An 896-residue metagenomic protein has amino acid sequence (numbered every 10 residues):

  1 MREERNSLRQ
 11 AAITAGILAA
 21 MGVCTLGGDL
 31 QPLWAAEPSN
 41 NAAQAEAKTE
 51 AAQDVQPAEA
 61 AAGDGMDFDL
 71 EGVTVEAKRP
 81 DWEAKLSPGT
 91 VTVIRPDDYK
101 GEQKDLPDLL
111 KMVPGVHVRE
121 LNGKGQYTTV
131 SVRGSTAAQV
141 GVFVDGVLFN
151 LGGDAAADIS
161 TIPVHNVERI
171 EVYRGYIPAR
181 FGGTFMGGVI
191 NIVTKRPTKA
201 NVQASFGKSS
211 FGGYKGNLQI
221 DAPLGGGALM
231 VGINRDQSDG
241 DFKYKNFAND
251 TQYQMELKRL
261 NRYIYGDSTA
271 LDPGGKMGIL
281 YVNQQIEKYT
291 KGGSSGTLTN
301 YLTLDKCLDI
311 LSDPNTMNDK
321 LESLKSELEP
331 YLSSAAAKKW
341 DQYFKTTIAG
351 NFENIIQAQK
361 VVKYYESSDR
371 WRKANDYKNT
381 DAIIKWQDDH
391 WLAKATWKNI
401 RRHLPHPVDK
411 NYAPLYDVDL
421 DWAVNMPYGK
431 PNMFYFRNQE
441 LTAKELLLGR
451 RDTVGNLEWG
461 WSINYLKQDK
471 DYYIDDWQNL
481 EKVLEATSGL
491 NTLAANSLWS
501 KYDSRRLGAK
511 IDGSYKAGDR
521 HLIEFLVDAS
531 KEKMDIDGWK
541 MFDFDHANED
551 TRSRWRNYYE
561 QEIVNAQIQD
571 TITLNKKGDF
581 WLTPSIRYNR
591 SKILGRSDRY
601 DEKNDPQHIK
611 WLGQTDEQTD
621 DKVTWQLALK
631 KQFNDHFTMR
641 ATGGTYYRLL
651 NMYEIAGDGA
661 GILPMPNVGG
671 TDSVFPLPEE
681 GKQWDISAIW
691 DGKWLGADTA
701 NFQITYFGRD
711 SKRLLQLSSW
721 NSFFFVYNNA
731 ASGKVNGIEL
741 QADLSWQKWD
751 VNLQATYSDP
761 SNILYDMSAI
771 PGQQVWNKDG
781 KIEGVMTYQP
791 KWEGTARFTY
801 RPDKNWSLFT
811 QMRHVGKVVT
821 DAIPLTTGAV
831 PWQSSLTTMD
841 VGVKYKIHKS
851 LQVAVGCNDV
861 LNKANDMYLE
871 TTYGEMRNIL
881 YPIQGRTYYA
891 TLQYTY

Functional and structural regions predicted by a protein language model:
E71-K100, T129, A137: N-terminal periplasmic "start-of-domain" segments of outer-membrane beta-barrel proteins
L106-L109, T128-S131, F143, D158-P163 (+3 more regions): N-terminal periplasmic accessory domains that precede and gate Gram-negative outer-membrane beta-barrel machines
P107-L151: Extracytoplasmic beta-strand/coil segments of soluble accessory domains associated with Gram-negative outer-membrane
V147-G175, V193, I384: Short acidic/polar hinge/loop motifs at secondary-structure boundaries that mediate gating or recognition
G207, P223-N438: Periplasmic-side early beta-strands and strand-to-turn transitions of outer-membrane beta-barrels
N456-I474, Q632, T638-G644, E654 (+4 more regions): Membrane-embedded beta-barrel scaffold of Gram-negative outer-membrane proteins
K576, L582, N589-S591, T699-K712 (+3 more regions): Gram-negative outer-membrane beta-barrel transporters
L717, H814-I823, K844-Y896: C-terminal beta-signal and adjacent terminal beta-strands/loops of Gram-negative outer-membrane beta-barrel proteins
